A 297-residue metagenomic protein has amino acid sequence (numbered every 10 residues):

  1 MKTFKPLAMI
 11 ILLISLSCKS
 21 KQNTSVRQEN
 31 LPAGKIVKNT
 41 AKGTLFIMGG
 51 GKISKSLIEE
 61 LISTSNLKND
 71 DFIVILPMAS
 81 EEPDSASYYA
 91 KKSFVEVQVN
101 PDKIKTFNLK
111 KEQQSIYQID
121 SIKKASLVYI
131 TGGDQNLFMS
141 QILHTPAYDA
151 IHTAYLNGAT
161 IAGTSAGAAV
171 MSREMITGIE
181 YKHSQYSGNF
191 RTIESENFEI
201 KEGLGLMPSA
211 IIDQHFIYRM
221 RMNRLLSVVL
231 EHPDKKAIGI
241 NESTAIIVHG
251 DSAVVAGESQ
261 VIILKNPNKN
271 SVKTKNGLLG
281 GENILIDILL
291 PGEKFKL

Functional and structural regions predicted by a protein language model:
K2-M9: Sec-dependent signal peptide recognition, specifically the positively charged N-region followed immediately by
L16-S17: C-terminal motif of bacterial Sec signal peptides marking the signal peptidase cleavage site
N23-N69, D84-Y89, F94-E96, T177 (+1 more regions): C-terminal and late-domain segments of enzyme folds
F72-M78: Short internal beta-strands
E81-K124, L137: Portal/gating segments that form or line small-molecule/metal binding sites
S121, P146-G158: Catalytic-core regions built around general acid/base machinery
I130-G132, Y155-I176: Catalytic nucleophile loop
Q135-T145: Glycine/threonine-rich flexible loop motifs
